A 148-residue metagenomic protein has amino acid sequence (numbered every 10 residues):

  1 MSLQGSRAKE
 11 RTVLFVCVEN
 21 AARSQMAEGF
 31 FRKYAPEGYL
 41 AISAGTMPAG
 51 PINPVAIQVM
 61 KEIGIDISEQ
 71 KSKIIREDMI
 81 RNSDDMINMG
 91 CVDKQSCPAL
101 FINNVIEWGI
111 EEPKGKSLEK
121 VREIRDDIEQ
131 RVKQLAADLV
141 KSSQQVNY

Functional and structural regions predicted by a protein language model:
S2-E77: Conserved active-site segments centered on acidic
N20, M60, M86-I87, I128: Conserved small-residue
G38, I42, I67, N82 (+2 more regions): Secondary-structure transition/capping residues
S43, N88, I106-G109: Structural signal for conserved beta-strand scaffold positions within catalytic alpha/beta enzyme cores
P54, R81, E119-R122: Generic alpha-helical secondary structure signal
S72, D78-F101: Mid-chain, well-packed structural core segment of small domains
K94-Y148: Phosphate-binding/catalytic loops
